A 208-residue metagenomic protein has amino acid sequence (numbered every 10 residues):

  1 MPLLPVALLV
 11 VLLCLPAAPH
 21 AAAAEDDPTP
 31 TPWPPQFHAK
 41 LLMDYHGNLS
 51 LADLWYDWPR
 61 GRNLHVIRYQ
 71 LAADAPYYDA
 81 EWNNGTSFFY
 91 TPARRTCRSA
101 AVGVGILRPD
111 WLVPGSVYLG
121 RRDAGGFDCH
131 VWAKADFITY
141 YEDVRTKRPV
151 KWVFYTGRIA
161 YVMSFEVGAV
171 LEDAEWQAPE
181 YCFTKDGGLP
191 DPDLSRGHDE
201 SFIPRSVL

Functional and structural regions predicted by a protein language model:
P2-R62, R94-R95, A174-L208: N-terminal leader/targeting segments and the immediate start of mature chains
T31-L42, P59-V66, A124-A133, R145-K151: Short, hydrophobic/aromatic-rich segments at coil-to-beta transitions
K40-H46, R68, A135, Y155 (+1 more regions): A structural detector for beta-sheet-dominated domains
G47-L49, V113-G115, G125, A133-A135: Short solvent-exposed loop/turn micro-motifs enriched in small/polar/acidic residues
S50-D110, I138-Y140, P149-S164: An acidic-aromatic
Y90-P92, R122, E175: Residue-level signal for mature regions of secreted extracellular proteins and peptides
G105-D123, S164-F165, V170: Short acidic, Pro/Gly- and aromatic-enriched capping/linker segments at domain boundaries
G125-G188: Gly/Pro-enriched, hydrophobic low-complexity segments that function as extracytoplasmic propeptides/linkers
